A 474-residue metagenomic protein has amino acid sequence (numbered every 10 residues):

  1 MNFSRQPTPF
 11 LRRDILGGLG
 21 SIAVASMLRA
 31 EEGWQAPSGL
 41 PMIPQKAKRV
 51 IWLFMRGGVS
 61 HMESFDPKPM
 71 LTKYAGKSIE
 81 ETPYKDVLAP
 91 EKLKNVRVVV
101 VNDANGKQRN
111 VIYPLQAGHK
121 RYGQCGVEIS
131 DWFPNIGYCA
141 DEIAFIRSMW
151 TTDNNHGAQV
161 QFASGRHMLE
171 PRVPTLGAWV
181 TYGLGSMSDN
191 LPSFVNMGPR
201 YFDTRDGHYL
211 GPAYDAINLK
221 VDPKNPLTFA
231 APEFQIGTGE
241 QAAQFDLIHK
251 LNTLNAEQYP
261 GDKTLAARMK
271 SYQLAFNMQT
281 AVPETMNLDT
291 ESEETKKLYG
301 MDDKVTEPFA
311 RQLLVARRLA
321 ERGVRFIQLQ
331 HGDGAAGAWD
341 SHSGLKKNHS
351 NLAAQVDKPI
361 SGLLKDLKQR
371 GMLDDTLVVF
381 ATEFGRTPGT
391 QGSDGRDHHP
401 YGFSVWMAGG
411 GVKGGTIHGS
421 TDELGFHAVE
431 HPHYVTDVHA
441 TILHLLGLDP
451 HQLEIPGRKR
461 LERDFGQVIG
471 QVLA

Functional and structural regions predicted by a protein language model:
M1-A474: Ligand-binding pockets and gating/stacking loops
